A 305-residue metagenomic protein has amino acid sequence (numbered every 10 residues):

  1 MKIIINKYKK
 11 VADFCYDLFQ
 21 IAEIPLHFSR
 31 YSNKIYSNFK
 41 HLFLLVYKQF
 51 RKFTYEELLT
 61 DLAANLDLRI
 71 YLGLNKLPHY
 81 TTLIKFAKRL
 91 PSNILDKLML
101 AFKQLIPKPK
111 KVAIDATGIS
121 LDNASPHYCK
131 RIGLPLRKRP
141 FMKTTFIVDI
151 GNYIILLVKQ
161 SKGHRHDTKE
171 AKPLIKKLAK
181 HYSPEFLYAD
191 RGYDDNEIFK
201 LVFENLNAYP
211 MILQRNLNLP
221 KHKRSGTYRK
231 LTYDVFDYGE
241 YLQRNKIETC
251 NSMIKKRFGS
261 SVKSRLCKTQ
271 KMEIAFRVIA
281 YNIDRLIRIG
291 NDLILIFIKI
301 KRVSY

Functional and structural regions predicted by a protein language model:
I3-R51: Basic, short loop/linker segments at the boundary and entry of helix-turn-helix/winged-helix-like folds
R30-F39, P135-R137, R265-I274: Structural motif
N33-K34, F50, L83-K85, S92-L206: Polybasic low-complexity intrinsically disordered regions
N33-K97: Short, positively charged, Gly/Tyr-enriched micro-motifs that form contact patches at catalytic or ligand/partner
R69-I70, L105-I106, K180-H181, D237-G239: Short hydrophobic "helix-edge" motifs at membrane interfaces and signal-peptide entry regions
H166-E170, H222-K223, K299-I300: A short, polar/proline- and glycine-enriched secondary-structure boundary/capping micro-motif
R191-S260: Helix-centered, glycine/charged polyanion-binding patches within enzymatic domains that contact phosphate-containing
D237-Y305: Basic, amphipathic alpha-helical segments enriched in Lys/Arg and hydrophobic/aromatic residues
